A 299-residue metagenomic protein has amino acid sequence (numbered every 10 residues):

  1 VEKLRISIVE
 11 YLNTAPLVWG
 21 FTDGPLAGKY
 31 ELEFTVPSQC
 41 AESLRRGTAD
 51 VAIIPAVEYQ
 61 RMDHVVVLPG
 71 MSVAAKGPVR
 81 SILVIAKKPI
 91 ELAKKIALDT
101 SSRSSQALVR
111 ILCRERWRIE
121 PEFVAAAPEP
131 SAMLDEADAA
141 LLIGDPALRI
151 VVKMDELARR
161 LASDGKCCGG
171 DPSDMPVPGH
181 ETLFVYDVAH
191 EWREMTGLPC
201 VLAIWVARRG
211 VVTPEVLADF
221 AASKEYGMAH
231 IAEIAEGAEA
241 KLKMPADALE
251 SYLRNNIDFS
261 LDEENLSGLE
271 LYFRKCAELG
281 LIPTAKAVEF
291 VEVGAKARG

Functional and structural regions predicted by a protein language model:
E2-D23, F34, S81-M133, D145-R149 (+1 more regions): Bilobed "Venus flytrap"/periplasmic-binding protein-like clamshell domains and structurally analogous long
I6, P69-K88, E194-G210: Hydrophobic/proline-rich hinge and linker segments of small-molecule sensing/allosteric domains, predominantly
L12-N13, V36-P37, T48-Q60, M71 (+2 more regions): Beta->alpha turn/N-cap motifs
S43, D50-V51, A139: Short, Asp-centered acidic motifs that coordinate Mg2+ and/or phosphate in catalytic or ligand-binding sites
L44-R45, M133-L134, C276: Hydrophobic residues within well-ordered alpha-helices
A127-G237: Pocket-lining segment of extracytoplasmic ligand-binding domains
V211-K275: Secondary-structure end/capping motifs
A277-G299: Long, low-complexity C-terminal extensions of enzymes
